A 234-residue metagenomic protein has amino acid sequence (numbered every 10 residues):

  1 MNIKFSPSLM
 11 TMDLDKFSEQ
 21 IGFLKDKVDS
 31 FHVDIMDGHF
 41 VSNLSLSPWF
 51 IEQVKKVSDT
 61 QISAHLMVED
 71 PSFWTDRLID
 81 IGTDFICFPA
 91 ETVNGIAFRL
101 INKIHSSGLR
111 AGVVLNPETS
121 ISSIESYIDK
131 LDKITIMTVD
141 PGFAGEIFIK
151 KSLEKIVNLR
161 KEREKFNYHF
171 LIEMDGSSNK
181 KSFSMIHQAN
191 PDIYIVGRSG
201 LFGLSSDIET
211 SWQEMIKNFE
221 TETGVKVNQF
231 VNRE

Functional and structural regions predicted by a protein language model:
I3-S8, F31-V33, I62-L66, I86-F88 (+4 more regions): Hydrophobic faces of well-ordered beta-strands that scaffold small-molecule active sites in alpha/beta enzyme cores
S8-M12, M36-G38, M67-P71, E91 (+4 more regions): Active-site beta-loop-alpha junctions enriched in small/polar residues
E19-L24, D70-D80, T119-K130, S177-Y194: Catalytic cores of alpha/beta
K27-S30, V57-T60, I79-I86, H105-G112 (+3 more regions): Glycine-enriched alpha-helix->loop->beta-strand junction motifs that scaffold or abut catalytic
H32-K103: N-terminal active-site wall of soluble small-molecule enzyme domains
D37-S45, W49, P117, E125-V157 (+3 more regions): Glycine/Thr-rich beta-alpha phosphate-binding loop at enzyme active sites
I86-N94, T135-I147, A189-W212: Glycine-rich phosphate-binding active-site loops on the catalytic face of alpha/beta enzymes
L201-E234: C-terminal helical cap(s) of enzyme catalytic domains, especially alpha/beta-barrels
